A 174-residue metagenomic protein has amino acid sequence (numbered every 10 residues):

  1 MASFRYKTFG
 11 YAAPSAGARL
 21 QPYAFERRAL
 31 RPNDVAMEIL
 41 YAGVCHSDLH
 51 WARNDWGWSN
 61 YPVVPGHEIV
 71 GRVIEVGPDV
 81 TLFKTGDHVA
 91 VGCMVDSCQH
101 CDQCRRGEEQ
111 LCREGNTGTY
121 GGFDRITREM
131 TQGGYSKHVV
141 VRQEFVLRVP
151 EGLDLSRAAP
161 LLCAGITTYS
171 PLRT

Functional and structural regions predicted by a protein language model:
F4-Y11: Short structural boundary motif marking the start of a folded domain
T8, N33-V35, S47, Q99 (+1 more regions): Change "...and in nucleic-acid phosphodiester-cleaving endonucleases..." to "...and in nucleic-acid processing enzymes
G17-P22, H46-S47: Short N-terminal binding/cap micro-motifs at the start of the first secondary-structure element
L20-P22, W58, G133-S136: Short beta-strand-initiation
R28-A42, D55-R105, Q132, P150-G152: Glycine-rich beta-strand-centered segment in the early N-terminal region that forms part of a ligand/cofactor-binding
S47-R53: Cytochrome P450 core scaffold surrounding the K-helix E-X-X-R motif and the conserved "meander" helix-loop region
L49, L82, L111-G115: Short, solvent-exposed secondary-structure boundary/capping segments
C98-T174: NAD(P)H dinucleotide-binding glycine-rich loop of Rossmann-like/cofactor-binding domains, especially the beta1-alpha1
